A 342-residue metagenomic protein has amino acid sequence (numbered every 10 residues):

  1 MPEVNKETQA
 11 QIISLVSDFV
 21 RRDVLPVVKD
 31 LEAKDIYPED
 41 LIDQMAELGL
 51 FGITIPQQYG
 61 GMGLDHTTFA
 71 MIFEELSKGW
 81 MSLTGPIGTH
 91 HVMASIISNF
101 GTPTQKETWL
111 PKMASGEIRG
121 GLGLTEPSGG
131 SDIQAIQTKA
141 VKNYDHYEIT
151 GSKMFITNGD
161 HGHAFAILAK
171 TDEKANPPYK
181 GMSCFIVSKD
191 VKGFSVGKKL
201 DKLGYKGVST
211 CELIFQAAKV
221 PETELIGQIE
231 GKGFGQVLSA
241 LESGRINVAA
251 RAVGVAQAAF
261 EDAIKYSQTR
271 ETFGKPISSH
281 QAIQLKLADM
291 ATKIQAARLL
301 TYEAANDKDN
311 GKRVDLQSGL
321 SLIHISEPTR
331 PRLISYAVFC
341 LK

Functional and structural regions predicted by a protein language model:
P2-I12, K78-G79, C184, S195-Q295: Glycine-rich beta->alpha junctions and the first turn(s) of the following alpha-helix
V20, G49, P56, I72 (+8 more regions): Buried hydrophobic positions in well-ordered alpha/beta secondary-structure cores of metabolic enzymes
L25-A33, I264, Q268-S278, A291-L322: C-terminal helix-coil-helix/basic helical segment that borders enzyme active sites and/or dimer interfaces and provides
E47-G116, T157-A164, K308, K312: Internal helix-loop-helix
G116-L124, L168: A short, Trp-centered hydrophobic/proline-enriched beta-strand micro-motif
G129-A135, K142, Y147, M154-I156: Hydrophobic, small-residue-rich alpha-helical packing segments that form membrane-like cores
H146, T150-V196: A short core secondary-structure module
I323-K342: Single conserved hydrophobic/aromatic residue that forms the stacking wall/gate of nucleotide- or nucleobase-binding
